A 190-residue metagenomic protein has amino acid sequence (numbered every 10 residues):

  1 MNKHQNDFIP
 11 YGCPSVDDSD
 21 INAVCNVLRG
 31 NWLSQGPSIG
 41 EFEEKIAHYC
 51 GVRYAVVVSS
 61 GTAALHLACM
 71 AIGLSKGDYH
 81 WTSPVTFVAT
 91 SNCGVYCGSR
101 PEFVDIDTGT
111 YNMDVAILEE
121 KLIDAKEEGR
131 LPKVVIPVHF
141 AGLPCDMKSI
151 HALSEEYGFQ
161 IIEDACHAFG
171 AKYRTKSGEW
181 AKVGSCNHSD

Functional and structural regions predicted by a protein language model:
M1-L33, P37: N-terminal "arm"/small-domain region of PLP-dependent enzymes with the aminotransferase-like
Y11, L33, F169, K182-G184: Short clusters of hydrophobic/aromatic residues that line enzyme substrate/ligand-binding pockets
W32-Y79, C93-V95, F103-D105, E127 (+1 more regions): Phosphate-binding glycine-rich loop
E44, K148, A181: Active-site phosphate/pyrophosphate- and oxyanion-stabilizing loops and adjacent acidic/basic residues in soluble
M70-E156, Q160-T175: PLP-dependent aminotransferase-like
T175-A181: Short helix-coil transition/hinge motifs at the ends and kinks of transmembrane helices, capturing the brief
N187-D190: Active-site PLP attachment segment
